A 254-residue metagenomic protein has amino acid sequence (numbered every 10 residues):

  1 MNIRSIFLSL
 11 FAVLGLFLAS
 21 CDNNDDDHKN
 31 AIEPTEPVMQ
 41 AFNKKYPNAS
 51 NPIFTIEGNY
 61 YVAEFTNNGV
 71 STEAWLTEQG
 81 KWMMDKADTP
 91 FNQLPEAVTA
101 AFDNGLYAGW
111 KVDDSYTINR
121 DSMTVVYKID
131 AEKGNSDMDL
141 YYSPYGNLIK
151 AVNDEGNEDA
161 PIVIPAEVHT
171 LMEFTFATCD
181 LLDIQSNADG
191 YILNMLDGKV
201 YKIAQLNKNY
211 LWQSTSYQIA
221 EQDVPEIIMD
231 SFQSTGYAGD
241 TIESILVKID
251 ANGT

Functional and structural regions predicted by a protein language model:
M1-L8: Bacterial N-terminal signal peptides that target proteins for export
F17-S20: C-terminal motif of bacterial Sec signal peptides marking the signal peptidase cleavage site
N24-N92, E96-A100, G105, S136 (+1 more regions): Acidic/polar, low-complexity intrinsically disordered N-terminal segments immediately downstream of a Sec signal
S50-E73, I118-D137, D180-I203, I245-T254: Exposed beta-strand-loop-beta-strand "reactive/processing" segments of non-cytosolic proteins
T72-M84, D137-D154, V200-S214: A short, surface-exposed beta-strand/turn
K81-W110, Y210-D240: Long, charged/polar, surface-exposed segments that mediate recognition or autoinhibition
T99-G109, D113, T117-R120, T124 (+5 more regions): Flexible "stalk/tail and boundary" regions
D159, T175-D183, Y191, G239: Surface-exposed interaction/gating patches
